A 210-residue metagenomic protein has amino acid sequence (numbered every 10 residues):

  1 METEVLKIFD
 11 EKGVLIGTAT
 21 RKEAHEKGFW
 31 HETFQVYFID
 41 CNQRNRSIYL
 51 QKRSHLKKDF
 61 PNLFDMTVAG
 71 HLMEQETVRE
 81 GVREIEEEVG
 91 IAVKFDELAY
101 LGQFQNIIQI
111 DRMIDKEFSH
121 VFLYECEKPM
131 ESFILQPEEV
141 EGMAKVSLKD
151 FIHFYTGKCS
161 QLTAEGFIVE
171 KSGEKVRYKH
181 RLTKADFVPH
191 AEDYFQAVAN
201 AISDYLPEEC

Functional and structural regions predicted by a protein language model:
M1-R44: Acidic, metal-coordinating catalytic segment for phosphate/diphosphate chemistry, firing primarily on the Nudix
E4, E32-F34, V68, Y100 (+1 more regions): Residues that flank catalytic or metal-binding motifs in active/ligand-binding sites
E23-F34, R44-E87: Conserved Nudix-box catalytic region and its N-terminal flanking loop in Nudix hydrolases and closely related
Q35-I39, Y49, V121-L123: Short, hydrophobic/aromatic-rich beta-strand segments within well-structured domains
N42-R44, E88-K94, P129: Secondary-structure boundary elements
A92-G102: A short coil-to-beta-strand element that immediately follows conserved catalytic motifs
G102-Q109, M113-C210: Nudix hydrolase/Nudix homology domain
